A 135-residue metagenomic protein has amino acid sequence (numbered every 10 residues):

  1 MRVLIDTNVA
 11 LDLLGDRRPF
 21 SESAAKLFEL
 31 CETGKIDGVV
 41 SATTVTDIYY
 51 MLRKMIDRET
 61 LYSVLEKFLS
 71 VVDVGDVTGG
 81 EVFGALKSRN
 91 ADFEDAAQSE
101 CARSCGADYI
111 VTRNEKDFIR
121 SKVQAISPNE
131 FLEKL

Functional and structural regions predicted by a protein language model:
M1-V40, R53-T60, R120, L132-L135: Short, well-structured N-terminal submotif of metal-dependent ribonuclease cores
R2, V71, R103-L135: Acidic, PIN/NYN-like endoribonuclease modules and their adjacent C-terminal/linker elements
V9, D47-I48, G84: A general alpha-helix detector
A25, V45, L52-D73: Active-site-proximal, substrate-binding regions of enzyme catalytic domains and RNA-binding/basic surfaces
V39, G75, I126: General small-molecule cofactor/ligand-binding pocket signal
V40-T44, E81: Short, conserved alpha-helical segments within structured domains
D73-E115: Active-site neighborhoods of divalent-metal-dependent phosphate/nucleic-acid chemistry enzymes
